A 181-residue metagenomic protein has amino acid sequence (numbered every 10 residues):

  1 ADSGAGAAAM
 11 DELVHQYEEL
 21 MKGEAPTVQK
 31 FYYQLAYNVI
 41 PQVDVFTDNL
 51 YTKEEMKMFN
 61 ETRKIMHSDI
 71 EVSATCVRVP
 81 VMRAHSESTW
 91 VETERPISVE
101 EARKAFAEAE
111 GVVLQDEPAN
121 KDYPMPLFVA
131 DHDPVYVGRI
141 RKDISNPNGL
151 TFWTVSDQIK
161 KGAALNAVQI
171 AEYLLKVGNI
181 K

Functional and structural regions predicted by a protein language model:
A1-A105: Active-site-lining helix/loop region of Rossmann-like oxidoreductase modules
I70-K181: C-terminal active-site/capping subdomain that shapes the small-molecule cofactor and substrate pocket of enzyme
